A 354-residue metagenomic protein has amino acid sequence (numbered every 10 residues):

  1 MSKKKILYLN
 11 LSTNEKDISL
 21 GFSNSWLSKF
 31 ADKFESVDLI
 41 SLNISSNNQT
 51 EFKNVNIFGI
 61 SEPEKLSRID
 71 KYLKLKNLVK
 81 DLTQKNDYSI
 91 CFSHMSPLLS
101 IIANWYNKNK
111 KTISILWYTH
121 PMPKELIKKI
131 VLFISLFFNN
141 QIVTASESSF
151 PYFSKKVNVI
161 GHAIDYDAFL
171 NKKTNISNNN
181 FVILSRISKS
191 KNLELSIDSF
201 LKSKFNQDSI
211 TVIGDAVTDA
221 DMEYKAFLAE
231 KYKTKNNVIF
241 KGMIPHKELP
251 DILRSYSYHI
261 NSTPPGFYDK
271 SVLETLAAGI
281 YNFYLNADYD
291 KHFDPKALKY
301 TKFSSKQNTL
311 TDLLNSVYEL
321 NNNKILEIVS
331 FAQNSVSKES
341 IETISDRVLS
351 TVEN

Functional and structural regions predicted by a protein language model:
M1-S46, L201-K202, I341-S345, E353: N-terminal subdomain of nucleotide-sugar transferases
L7-L9, K173-K191, I197-K202, T211-I213: Conserved donor-binding/catalytic core segment of Leloir-type glycosyltransferases
A31, S114-V143, F150-F153: A conserved, positively charged/aromatic
S67, P151, V159, A163-N179 (+1 more regions): Acidic anion/phosphate-binding donor-loop and adjacent secondary structure in glycosyltransferase catalytic cores
F92-L99, Y118-P121: Short His-centered aromatic/hydrophobic patch
K225-I244: Nucleotide-activated donor-binding/catalytic signature segment of Leloir-type glycosyltransferases, i.e., the conserved
T263-P264: Aromatic "clamp/platform" in nucleotide-sugar-dependent glycosyltransferases that forms part of the donor/acceptor
S304-T309, E319-E353: A charged, aromatic-enriched C-terminal amphipathic alpha-helix characteristic of glycosyltransferases across folds
